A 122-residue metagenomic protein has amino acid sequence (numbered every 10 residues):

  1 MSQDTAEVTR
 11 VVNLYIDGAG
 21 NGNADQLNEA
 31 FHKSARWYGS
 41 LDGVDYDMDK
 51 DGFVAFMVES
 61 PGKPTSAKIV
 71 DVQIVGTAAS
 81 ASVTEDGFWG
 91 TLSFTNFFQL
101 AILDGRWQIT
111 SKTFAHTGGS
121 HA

Functional and structural regions predicted by a protein language model:
M1-D25, E29-K33, S120-A122: Short, low-complexity N-terminal intrinsically disordered segments enriched in polar/charged residues
Q3-R10, R36-L41, Y46-S93: Surface-exposed, charged secondary-structure patches
L14-Y15, Q26, V54, G62-K63 (+1 more regions): Residue-level detection of beta-strand scaffold positions
G22, F88, D104: Residue-level signal for short amphipathic helical patches enriched in basic/charged and nearby hydrophobic residues
L27, V70-V72, Q99: Short secondary-structure boundary/capping segments
F31, E85-G87, T113-F114: Short beta-strand segments enriched in hydrophobic/aromatic residues within well-folded beta-rich domains
S93-A122: Short beta-strand edge/turn micro-motifs at domain boundaries
